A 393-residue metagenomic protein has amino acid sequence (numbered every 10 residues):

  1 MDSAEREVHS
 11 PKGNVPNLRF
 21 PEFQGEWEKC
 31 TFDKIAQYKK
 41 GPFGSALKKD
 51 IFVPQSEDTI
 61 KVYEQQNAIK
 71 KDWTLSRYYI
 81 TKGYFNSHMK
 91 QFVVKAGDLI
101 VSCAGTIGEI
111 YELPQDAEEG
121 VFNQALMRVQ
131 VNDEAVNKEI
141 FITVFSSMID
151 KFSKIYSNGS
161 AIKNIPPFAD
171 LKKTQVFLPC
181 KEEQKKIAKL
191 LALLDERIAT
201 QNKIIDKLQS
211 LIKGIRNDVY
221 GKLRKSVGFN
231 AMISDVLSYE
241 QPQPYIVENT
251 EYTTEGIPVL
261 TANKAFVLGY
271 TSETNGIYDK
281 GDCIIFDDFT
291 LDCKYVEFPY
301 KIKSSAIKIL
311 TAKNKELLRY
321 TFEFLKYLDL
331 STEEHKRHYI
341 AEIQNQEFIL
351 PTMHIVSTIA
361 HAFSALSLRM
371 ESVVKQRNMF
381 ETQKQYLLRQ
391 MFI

Functional and structural regions predicted by a protein language model:
M1-T31, F177-F229, I349-I393: Amphipathic alpha-helical coiled-coil/heptad-repeat segments
K12, V53-Q55, C103, E119-M127 (+3 more regions): A short glycine-rich beta-alpha junction/loop motif
N17-S45, K222-P244, N249-K264: Non-catalytic DNA-recognition/assembly elements of restriction-modification systems
R19, V236, D329, E347-I349: Charged, alpha-helix-forming regions
P54-W73: Short beta-strand/loop turn elements enriched in aromatics
V62-Q65, T81-S146, T261-K326, Y339-Q344: A short beta-sheet element
N67-I80, P258: Short, basic/aromatic beta-hairpin or loop at an interaction surface
V101-S102, K173, L193, A262 (+1 more regions): A generic structural signal for residues embedded in beta-strands
